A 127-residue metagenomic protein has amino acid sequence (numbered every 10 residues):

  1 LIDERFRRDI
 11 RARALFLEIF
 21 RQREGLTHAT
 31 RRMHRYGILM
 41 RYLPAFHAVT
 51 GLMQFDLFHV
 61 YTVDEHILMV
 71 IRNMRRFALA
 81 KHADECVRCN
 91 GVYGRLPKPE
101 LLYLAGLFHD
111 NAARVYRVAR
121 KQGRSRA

Functional and structural regions predicted by a protein language model:
L1-H59: Non-catalytic interface/linker regions that flank or bridge core catalytic/transmembrane domains
L17, L68-I71, R124: Predominant activation on well-ordered alpha-helical scaffold segments within soluble catalytic domains
H34, H47, L68-L79, F108: Amphipathic, well-packed alpha-helical segments that form the structural scaffold of globular domains
R41-L43, L79, V115-Y116: Short helix/loop capping segments that flank catalytic or ligand/cofactor-binding pockets
G51-M53, T62-V63, C89-A127: Divalent metal-dependent catalytic cores for phosphoryl transfer on phosphate-bearing substrates
D56, Y61-E65, R72-R75: Large, well-folded core regions of big proteins
K81-C89: Helix-hairpin-helix/helix-loop-helix acidic hairpins
